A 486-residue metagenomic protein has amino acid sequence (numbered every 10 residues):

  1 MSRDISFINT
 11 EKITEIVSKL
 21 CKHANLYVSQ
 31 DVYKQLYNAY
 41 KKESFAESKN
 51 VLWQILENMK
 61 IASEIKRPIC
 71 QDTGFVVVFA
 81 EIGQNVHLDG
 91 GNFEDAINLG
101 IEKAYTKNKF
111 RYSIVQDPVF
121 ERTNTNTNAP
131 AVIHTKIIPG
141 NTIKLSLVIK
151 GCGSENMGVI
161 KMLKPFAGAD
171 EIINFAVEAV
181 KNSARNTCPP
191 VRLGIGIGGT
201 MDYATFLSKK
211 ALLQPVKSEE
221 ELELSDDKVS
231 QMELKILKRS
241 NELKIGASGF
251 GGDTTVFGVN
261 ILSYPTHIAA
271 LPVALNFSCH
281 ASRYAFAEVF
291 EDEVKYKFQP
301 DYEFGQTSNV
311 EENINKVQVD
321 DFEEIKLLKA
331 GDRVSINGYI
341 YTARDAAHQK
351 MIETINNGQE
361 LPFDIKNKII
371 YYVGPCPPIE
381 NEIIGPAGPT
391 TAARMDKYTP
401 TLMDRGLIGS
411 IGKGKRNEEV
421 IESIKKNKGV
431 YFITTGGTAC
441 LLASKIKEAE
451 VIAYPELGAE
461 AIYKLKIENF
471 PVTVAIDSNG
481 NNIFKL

Functional and structural regions predicted by a protein language model:
M1-I195, T200-E312, M403: Non-transmembrane, aqueous-exposed alpha-helical and coiled segments at domain scale
V216-S240, K244-G251, T342-F470: Feature captures the catalytic cores and cofactor-binding loops of soluble hydro-lyases/lyases that act on carboxylate
G251-V259, T266-H267, H280-S282, V294 (+2 more regions): C-terminal binding/interaction regions
E311-D320: Short, structured beta-strand/loop micro-motifs enriched in basic residues and often containing a Trp
F322-L327: Short, surface-exposed secondary-structure edge patches
R333, Y339-A343, S478: Short, charged beta-turn/beta-strand-edge "cap" motif at the junction between a beta-strand and an adjacent loop
